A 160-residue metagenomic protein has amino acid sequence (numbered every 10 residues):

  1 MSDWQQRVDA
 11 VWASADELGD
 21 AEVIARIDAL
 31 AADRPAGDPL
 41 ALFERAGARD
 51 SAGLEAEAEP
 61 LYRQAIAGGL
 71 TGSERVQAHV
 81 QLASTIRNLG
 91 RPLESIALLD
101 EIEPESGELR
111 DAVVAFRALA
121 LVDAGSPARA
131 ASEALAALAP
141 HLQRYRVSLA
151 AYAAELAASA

Functional and structural regions predicted by a protein language model:
A13-S14, A48, T85, A120-L121 (+1 more regions): Residue-level signature for tetratricopeptide repeat
D20-A21, E55, P92, P127-A128: TPR-repeat structural position
A21-D28, E59, I66, I96 (+2 more regions): Tetratricopeptide repeat
L40-E108: Alpha-helical adaptor scaffolds
A67, V122-R144, A154: TPR/TPR-like (Sel1-like) alpha-helical repeat modules
L70-R75, S106-V113, A139-A151: Boundary/linker segments of alpha-helical solenoid repeat arrays
